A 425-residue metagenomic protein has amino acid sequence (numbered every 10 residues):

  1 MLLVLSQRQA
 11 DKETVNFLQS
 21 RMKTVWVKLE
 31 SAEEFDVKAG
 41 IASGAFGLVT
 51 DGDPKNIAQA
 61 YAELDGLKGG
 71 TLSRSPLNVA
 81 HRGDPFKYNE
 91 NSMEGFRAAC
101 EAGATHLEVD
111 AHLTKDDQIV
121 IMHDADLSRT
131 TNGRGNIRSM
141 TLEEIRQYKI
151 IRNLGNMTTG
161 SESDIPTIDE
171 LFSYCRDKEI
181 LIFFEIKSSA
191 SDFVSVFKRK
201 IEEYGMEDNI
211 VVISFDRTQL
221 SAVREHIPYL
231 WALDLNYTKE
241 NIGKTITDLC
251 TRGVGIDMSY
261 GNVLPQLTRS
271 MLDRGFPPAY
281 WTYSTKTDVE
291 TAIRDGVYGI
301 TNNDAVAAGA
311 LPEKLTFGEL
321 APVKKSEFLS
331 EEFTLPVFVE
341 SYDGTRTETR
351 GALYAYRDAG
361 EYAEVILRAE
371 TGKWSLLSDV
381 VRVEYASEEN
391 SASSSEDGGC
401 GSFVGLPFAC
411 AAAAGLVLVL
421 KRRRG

Functional and structural regions predicted by a protein language model:
M1-S330, P336, E364: Phosphate-group recognition and catalysis centered on beta-loop-alpha active-site segments
K115, Y342, E370: Short, ordered coil/turn segments that flank beta-strands lining enzyme active or ligand-binding pockets
E332-D343, L367: Beta-strand-rich structural segments
G344-R368: Serine/threonine-rich, repeat-prone extracellular segments and beta-strand-based repeat modules of secreted/surface
E370-V381: Short, exposed coil/turn segments at beta-strand boundaries within extracellular/luminal domains
V380-G398: C-terminal low-complexity, Ser/Thr- and acidic/Pro-rich disordered "stalk" regions positioned immediately N-terminal
V404-R423: A cross-kingdom C-terminal cell-surface attachment/processing module
